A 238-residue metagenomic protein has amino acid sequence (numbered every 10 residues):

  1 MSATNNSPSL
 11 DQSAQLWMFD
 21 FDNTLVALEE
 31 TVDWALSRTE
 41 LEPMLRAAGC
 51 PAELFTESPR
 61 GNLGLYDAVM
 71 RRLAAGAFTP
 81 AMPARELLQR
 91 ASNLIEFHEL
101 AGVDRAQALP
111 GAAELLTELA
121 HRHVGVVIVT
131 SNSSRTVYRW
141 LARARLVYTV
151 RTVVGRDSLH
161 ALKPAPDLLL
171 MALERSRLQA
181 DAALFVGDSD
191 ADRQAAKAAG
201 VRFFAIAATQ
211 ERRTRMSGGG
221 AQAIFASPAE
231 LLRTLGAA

Functional and structural regions predicted by a protein language model:
M1-W17, T117-A120, S134, Y138-A238: Asp-based, Mg2+/Mn2+-dependent phosphohydrolase catalytic module
S2-P110, T117-A120, Y138: N-terminal helical cap/lid subdomain that shapes the substrate entry/recognition surface in HAD-like hydrolases
G125: Catalytic donor-sugar/metal-binding loop of nucleotide-sugar-dependent glycosyltransferases
T130-N132: Conserved phosphate-coupling serine/threonine residues in phosphotransfer and NTP-handling enzymes
